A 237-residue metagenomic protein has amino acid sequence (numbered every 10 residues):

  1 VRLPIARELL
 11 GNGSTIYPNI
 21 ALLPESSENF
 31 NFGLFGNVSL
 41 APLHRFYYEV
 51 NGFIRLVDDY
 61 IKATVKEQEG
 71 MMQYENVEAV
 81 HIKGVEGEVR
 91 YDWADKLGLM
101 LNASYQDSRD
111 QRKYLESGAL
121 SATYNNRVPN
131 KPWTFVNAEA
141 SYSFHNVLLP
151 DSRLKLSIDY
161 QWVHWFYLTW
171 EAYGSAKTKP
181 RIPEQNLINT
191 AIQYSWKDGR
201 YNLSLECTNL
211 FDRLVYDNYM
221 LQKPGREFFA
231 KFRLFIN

Functional and structural regions predicted by a protein language model:
V1-L3, L10-G13, F30, V38 (+8 more regions): Transmembrane beta-strands of outer-membrane beta-barrel pores
P4-E8, I20, R55-D59, E75 (+6 more regions): Flexible, active-site-adjacent loop/turn segments at secondary-structure boundaries
I5-G13, Y60-Q68, Q106, D110-L120 (+2 more regions): Outer-membrane beta-barrel translocator domains and adjoining extracellular loop/strand segments of Gram-negative
S14-L22, G70-N76, G84, A119-V128 (+2 more regions): Extracellular loop and loop/strand-boundary signature of outer-membrane beta-barrel proteins
P24-K83: Membrane-embedded beta-barrel scaffold of Gram-negative outer-membrane proteins
E25-N31, N126-N237: Conserved C-terminal beta-signal and adjacent last beta-strands/turns of outer-membrane beta-barrel proteins
F53-L56, E75-L168: Gram-negative outer-membrane beta-barrel transporters
